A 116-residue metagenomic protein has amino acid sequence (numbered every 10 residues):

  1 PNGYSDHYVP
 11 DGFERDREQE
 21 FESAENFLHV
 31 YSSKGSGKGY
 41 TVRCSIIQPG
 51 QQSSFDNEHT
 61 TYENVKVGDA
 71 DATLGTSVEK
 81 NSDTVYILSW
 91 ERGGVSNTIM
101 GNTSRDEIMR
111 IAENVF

Functional and structural regions predicted by a protein language model:
P1-R92: Short, solvent-exposed recognition patches
R92-F116: Surface-exposed amphipathic alpha-helical segments
